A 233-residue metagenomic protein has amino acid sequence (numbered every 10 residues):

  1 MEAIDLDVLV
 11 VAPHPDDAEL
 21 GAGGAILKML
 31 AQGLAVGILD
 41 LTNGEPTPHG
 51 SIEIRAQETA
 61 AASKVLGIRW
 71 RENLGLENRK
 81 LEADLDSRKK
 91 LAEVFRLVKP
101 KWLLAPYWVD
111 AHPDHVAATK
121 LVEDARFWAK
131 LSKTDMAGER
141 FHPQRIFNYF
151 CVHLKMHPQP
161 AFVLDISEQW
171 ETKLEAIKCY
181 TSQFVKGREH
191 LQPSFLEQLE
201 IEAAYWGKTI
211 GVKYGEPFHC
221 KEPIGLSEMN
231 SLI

Functional and structural regions predicted by a protein language model:
M1-V11, E82-I233: Metal-dependent de-N-acetylase/amidase catalytic core
M1-V98, H219, S231: Active-site rim/loop-helix segments in enzyme catalytic domains that contact anionic ligands
